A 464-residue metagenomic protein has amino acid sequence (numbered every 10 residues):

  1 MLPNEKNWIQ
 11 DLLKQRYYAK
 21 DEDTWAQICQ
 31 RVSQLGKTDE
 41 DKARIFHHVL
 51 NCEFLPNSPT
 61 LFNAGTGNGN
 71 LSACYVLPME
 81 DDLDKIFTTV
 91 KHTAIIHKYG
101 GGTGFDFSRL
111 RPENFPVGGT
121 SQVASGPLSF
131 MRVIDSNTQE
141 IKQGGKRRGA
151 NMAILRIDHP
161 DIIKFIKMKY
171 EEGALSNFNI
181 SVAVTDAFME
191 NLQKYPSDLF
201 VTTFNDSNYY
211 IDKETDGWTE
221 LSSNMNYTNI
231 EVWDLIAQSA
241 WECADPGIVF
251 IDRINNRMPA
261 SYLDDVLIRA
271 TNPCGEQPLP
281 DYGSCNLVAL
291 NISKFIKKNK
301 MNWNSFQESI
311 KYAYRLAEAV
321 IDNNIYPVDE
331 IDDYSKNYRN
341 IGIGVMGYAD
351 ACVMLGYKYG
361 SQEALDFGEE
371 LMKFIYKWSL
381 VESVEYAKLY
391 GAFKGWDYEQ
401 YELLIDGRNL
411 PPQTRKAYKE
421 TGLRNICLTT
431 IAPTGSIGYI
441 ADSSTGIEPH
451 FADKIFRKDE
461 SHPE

Functional and structural regions predicted by a protein language model:
M1-E464: Extended catalytic cores of very large enzyme megasubunits
